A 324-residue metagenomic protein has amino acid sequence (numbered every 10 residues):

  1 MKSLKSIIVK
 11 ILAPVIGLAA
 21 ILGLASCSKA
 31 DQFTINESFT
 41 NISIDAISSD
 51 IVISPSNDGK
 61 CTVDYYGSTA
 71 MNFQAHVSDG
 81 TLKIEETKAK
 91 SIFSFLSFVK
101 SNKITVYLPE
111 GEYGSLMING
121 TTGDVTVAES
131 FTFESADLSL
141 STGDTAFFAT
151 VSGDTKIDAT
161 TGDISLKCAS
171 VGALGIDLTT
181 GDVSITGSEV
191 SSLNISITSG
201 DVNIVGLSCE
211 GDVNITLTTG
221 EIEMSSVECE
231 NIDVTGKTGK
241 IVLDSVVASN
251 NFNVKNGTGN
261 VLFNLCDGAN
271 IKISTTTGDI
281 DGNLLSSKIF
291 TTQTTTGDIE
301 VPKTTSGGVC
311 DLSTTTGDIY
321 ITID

Functional and structural regions predicted by a protein language model:
K2-L12, I16-G120, D124-L140, D144-A159 (+9 more regions): Acidic (Asp/Glu) and glycine-rich low-complexity loops/linkers that are typically intrinsically disordered
L262-N264: Short N-terminal helix-initiation segments at or just after the protein's N-terminus
